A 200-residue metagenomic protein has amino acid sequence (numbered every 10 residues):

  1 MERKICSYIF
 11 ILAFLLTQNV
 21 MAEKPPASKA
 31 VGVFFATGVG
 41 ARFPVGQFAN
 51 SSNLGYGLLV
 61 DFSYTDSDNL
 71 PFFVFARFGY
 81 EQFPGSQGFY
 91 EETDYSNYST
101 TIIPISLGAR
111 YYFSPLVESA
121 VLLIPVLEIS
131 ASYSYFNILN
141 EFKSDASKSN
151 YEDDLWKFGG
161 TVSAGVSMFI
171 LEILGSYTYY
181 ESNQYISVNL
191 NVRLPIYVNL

Functional and structural regions predicted by a protein language model:
M1-A27: Bacterial Sec-dependent N-terminal signal peptides
E2-R3, E23, A41, A76 (+2 more regions): Short, intrinsically disordered low-complexity segments
K4-Y8, F43-L54, G79-S86: Short, charged, low-hydrophobicity "junction" segments
A13-T17, V60, V117: Compositionally biased amphipathic helical and low-complexity segments enriched in hydrophobic
L15, V31-V33, F72, T101: Exposed boundary/loop context
M21-D66, N189, P195-L200: Short glycine/proline- and aromatic-enriched beta-strand/turn motifs that initiate or cap beta-hairpins
G57, S63-F73, Y80-L200: Outer-membrane beta-barrel transmembrane domain signature
